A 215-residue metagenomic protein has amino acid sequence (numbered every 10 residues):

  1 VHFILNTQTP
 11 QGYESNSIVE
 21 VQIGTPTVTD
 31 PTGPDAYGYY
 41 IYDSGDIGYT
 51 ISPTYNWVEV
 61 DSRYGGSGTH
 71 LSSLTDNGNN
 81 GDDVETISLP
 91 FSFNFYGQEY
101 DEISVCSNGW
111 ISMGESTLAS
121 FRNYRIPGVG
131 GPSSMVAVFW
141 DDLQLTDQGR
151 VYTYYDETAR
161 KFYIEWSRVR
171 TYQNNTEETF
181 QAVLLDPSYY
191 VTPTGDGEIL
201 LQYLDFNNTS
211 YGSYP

Functional and structural regions predicted by a protein language model:
V1-H2, G97: Short Pro-Gly-centered flexible turn/kink motifs
F3, E14-I23: C-terminal edge beta-strand
T7-Y13: Short, solvent-exposed loop/turn segments at the edges of extracellular beta-sandwich modules
I23-P215: Extracytoplasmic Ser/Thr/Pro-rich, glycosylation-prone low-complexity segments
